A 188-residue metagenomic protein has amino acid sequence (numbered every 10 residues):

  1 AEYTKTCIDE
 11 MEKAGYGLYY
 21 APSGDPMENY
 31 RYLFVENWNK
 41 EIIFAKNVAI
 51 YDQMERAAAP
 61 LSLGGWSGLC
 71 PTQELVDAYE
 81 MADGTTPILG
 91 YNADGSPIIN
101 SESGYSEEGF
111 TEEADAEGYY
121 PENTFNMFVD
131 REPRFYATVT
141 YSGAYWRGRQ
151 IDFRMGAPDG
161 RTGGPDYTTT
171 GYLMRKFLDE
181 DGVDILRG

Functional and structural regions predicted by a protein language model:
A1-R161: An aromatic- and glycine-enriched ligand-binding surface/loop that stacks and positions planar moieties
A144-Y145, I151-G188: Extended glycan-interaction surfaces of carbohydrate-active proteins
